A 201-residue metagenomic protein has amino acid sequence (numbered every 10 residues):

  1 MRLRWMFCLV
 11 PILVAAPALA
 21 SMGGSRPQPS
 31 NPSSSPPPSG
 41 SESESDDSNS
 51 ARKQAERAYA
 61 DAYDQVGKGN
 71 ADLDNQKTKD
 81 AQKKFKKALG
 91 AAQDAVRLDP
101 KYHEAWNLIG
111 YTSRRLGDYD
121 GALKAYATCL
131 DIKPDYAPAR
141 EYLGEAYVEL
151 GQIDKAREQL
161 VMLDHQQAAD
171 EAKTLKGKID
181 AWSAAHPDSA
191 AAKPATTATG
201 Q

Functional and structural regions predicted by a protein language model:
M22-A51, R157-Q201: Terminal, low-structured helical/coil segments at or just beyond the last alpha-helical repeat
A95, T128-C129, M162-L163: Canonical positions in the second alpha-helix
L98, I132, H165-Q167: Structural marker of alpha-solenoid helical repeat scaffolds
